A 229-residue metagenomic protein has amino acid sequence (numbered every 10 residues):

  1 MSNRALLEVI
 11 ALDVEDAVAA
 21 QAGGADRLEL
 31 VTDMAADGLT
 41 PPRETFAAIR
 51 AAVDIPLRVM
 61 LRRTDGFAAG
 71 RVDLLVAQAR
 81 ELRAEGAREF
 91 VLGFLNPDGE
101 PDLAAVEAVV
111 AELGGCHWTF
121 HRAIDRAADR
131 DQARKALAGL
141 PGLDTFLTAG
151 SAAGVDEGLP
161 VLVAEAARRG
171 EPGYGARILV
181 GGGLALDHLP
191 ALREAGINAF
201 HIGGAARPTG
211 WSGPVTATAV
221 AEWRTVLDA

Functional and structural regions predicted by a protein language model:
M1-R4, I49-F67: N-terminal small/glycine-rich loop or linker at the start of catalytic domains across soluble metabolic enzymes
N3-D26, D33: N-terminal pre-domain/capping segments
A5-A11, L28-L30, L57-R63, F90-L92 (+4 more regions): Hydrophobic faces of well-ordered beta-strands that scaffold small-molecule active sites in alpha/beta enzyme cores
L12-G23, V59, G66-E81, V106 (+4 more regions): Catalytic cores of alpha/beta
E15, M34-I55, A69-L74, F94-G114 (+4 more regions): Active-site-adjacent beta->alpha loops and helix N-cap segments on the catalytic face of soluble alpha/beta enzymes
A25, D54, A87, G115 (+2 more regions): A structural motif
A52-I55, A84-E89, E112-C116, R169-G173 (+1 more regions): A structural motif corresponding to the C-terminal end of an alpha-helix and its immediate exit/capping segment
G182-G183, R193, A199-D228: C-terminal active-site rim and adjoining tail of enzyme catalytic domains
